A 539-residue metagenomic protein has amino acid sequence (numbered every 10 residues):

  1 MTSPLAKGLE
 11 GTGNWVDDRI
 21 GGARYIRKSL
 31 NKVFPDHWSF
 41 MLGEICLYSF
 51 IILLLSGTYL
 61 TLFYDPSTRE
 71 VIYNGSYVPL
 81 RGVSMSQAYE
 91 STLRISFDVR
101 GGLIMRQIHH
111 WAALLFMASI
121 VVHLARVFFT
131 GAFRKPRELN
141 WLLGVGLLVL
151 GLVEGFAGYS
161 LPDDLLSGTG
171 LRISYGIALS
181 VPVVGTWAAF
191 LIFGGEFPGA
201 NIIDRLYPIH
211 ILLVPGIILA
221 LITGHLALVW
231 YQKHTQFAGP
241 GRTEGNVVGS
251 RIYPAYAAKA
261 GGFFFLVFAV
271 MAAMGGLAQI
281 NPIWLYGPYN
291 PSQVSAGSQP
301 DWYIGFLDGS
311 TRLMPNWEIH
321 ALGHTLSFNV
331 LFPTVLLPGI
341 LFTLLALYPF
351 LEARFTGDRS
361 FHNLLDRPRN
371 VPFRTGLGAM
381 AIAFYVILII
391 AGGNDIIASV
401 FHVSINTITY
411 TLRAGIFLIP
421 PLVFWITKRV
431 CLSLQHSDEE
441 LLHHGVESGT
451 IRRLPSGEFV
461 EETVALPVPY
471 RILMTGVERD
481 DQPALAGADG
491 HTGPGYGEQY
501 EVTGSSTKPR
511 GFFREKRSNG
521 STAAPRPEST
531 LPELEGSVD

Functional and structural regions predicted by a protein language model:
M1-L313, F332-D539: Membrane-embedded alpha-helical bundles that constitute the cytochrome b-like, heme-associated redox core of multi-pass
L313-V330: Membrane-interface amphipathic/re-entrant loop segments adjacent to transmembrane helices in multi-pass membrane
